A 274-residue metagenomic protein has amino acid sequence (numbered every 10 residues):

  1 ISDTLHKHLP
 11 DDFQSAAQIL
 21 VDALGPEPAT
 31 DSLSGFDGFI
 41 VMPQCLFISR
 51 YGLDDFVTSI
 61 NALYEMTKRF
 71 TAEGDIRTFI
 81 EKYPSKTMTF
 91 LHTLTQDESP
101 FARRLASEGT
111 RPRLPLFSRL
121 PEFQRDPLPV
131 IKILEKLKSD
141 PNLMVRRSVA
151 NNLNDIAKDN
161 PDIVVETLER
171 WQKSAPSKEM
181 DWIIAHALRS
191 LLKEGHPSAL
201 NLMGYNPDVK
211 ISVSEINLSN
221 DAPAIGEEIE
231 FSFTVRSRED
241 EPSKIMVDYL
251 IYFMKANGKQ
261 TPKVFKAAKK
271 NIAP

Functional and structural regions predicted by a protein language model:
I1-S198, E230, E241-M246: Surface-facing alpha-helical segments and adjacent helix-coil boundary elements at the starts of domains
D55, N220-I225: A broad, structure-centric signal for solvent-exposed, well-ordered loop/edge residues that line or flank functional
S198-N217: Non-catalytic, glycine-rich low-complexity segments
N206-S212, P223-A224, I229, R236-P274: Contiguous segments within soluble domain cores/interaction surfaces
N217-S219, E230-F231: Active-site capping/gating regions of soluble enzymes
